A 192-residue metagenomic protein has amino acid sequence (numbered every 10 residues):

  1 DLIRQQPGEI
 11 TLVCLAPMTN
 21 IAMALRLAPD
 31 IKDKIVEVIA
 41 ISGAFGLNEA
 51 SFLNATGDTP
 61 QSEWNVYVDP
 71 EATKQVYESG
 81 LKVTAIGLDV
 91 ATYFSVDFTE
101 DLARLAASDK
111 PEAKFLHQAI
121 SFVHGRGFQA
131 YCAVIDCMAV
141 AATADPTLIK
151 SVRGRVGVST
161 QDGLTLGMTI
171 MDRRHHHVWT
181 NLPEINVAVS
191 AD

Functional and structural regions predicted by a protein language model:
D1-A85, D89-A91: Active-site histidine-anchored catalytic micro-motif
W64-Y67, E71, Y77-D192: Conformational coupling and interaction surfaces
